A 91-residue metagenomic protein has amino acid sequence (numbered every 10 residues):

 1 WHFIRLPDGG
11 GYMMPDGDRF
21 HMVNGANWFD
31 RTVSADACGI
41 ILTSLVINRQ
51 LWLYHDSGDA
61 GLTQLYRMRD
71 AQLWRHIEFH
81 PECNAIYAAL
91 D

Functional and structural regions predicted by a protein language model:
W1-R19: Amphipathic, interaction-prone secondary-structure segments
M14-L51: Conserved, surface-exposed functional patches that form binding/active-site neighborhoods
L45-D91: Acidic, proline/glycine-rich low-complexity IDRs
